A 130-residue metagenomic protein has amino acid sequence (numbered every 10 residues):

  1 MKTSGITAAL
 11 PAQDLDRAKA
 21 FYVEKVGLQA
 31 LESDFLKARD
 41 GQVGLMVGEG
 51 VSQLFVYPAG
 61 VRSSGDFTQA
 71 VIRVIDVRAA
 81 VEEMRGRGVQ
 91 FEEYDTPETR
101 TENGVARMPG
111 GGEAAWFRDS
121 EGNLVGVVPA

Functional and structural regions predicted by a protein language model:
K2, A9-Q53: Core segments of cupin and vicinal oxygen chelate
G5-T7, F67-A70: Eukaryotic phosphotyrosine signaling hubs
A9-P11, V71-I75: Short hydrophobic/aromatic beta-strand micro-patches that form the beta-sheet surface supporting nucleotide- or nucleic
F21, R78-E83: Short amphipathic alpha-helices within nucleic acid-binding modules
K37-V43, S64, T99-R100, G110-E113: Short acidic/glycine-enriched loop/turn segments that link adjacent beta-strands
G50-Q53, V61-S64, V77-A79: Short, charged/polar surface micro-motifs in flexible loops or helix N-caps
I72, V81-A130: Vicinal oxygen chelate
